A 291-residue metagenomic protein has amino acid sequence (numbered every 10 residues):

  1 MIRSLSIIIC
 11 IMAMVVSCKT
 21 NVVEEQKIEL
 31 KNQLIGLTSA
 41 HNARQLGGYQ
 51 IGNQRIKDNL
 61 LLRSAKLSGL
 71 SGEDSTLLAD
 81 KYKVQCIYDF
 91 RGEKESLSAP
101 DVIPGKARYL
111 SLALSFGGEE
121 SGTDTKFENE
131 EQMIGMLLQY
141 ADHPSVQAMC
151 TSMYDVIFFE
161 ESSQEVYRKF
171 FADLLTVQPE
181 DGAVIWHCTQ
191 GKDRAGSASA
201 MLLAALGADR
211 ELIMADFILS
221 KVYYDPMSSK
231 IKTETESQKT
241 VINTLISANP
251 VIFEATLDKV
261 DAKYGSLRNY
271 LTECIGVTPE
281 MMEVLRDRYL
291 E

Functional and structural regions predicted by a protein language model:
M1-V23: Bacterial Sec-dependent N-terminal signal peptides
C18-I185, S197-E291: Cys-dependent protein tyrosine phosphatase-like superfamily
Q190, R194-A195: Ser/Thr-glycine-rich phosphate-binding loops at phosphate-binding pockets of nucleotides, nucleotide cofactors
